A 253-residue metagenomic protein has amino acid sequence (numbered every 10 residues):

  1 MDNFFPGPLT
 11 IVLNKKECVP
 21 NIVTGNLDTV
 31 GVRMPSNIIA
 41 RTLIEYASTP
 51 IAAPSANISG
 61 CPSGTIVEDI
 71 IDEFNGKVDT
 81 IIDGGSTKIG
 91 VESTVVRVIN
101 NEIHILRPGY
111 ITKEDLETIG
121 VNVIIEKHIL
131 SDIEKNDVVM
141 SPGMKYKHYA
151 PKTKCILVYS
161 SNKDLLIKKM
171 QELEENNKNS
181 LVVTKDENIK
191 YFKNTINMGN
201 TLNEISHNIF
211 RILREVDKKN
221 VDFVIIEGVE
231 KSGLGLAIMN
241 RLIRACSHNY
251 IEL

Functional and structural regions predicted by a protein language model:
M1-L253: Active-site-adjacent structural elements in enzyme catalytic cores
